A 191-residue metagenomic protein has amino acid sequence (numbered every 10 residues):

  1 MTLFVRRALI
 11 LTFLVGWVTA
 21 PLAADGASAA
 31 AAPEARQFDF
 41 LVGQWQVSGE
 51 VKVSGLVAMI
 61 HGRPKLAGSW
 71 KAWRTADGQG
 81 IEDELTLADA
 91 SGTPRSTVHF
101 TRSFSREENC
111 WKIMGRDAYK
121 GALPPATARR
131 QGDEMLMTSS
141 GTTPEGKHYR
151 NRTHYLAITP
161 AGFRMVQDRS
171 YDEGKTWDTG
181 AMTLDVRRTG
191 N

Functional and structural regions predicted by a protein language model:
M1-V5: N-terminal secretory signal peptides that target proteins for export/translocation
R6, L14, A30-P33: Short, functionally important structural connectors and interaction interfaces within domains
R7-A8, Q131: Positively charged, low-complexity intrinsically disordered regions
A8-A20: Bacterial N-terminal signal peptides
A24-N191: Hydrophobic small-molecule pocket/channel-lining residues, especially in calycin-type beta-barrels
